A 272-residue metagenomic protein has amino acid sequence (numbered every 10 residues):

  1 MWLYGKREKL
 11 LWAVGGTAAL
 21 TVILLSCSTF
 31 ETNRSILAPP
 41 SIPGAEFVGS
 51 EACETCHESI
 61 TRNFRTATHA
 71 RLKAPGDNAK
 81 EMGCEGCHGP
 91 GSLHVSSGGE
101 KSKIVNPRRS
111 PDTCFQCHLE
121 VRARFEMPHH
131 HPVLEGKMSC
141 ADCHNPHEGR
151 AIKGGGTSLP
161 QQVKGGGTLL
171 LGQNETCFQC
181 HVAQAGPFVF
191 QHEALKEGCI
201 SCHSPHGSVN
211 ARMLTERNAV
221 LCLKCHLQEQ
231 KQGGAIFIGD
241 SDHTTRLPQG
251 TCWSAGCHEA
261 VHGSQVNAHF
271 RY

Functional and structural regions predicted by a protein language model:
W2-W12, V22-Y272: Short sequence/structural segments immediately N-terminal
T17-L20: Hydrophobic alpha-helical membrane-embedded or membrane-associated segments
